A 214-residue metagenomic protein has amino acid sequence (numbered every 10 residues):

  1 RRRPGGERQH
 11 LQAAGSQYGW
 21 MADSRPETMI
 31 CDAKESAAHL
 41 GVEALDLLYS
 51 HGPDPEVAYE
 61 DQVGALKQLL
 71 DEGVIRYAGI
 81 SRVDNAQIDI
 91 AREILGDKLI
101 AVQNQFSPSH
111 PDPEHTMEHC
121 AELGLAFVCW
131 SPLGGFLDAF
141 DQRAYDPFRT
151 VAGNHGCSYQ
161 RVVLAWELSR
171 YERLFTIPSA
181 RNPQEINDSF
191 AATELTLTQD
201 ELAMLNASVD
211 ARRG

Functional and structural regions predicted by a protein language model:
R1-G5: N-terminal binding-site loop/beta-alpha segment at the start of enzyme catalytic domains that lines or forms
R8: Short helix- or helix-capping micro-motifs that position conserved polar/aromatic residues at function-defining sites
Q12-A13, A211: Active-site/binding-pocket entry motifs
A13-A22, D138, E185-D188: A short acidic, helix-capping loop that chelates divalent metal ions and anchors anionic groups
A14-T28, H51, E56: Active-site mouth loops of central-metabolism enzymes
S24-L40, A86-D89, D112: Short, acidic/polar
A37-A58: Active-site groove signature of glycoside hydrolases
P53-R213: Beta/alpha (TIM)-barrel catalytic core signal, keyed to glycine-rich beta->alpha loops juxtaposed to Asp/Glu that bind
